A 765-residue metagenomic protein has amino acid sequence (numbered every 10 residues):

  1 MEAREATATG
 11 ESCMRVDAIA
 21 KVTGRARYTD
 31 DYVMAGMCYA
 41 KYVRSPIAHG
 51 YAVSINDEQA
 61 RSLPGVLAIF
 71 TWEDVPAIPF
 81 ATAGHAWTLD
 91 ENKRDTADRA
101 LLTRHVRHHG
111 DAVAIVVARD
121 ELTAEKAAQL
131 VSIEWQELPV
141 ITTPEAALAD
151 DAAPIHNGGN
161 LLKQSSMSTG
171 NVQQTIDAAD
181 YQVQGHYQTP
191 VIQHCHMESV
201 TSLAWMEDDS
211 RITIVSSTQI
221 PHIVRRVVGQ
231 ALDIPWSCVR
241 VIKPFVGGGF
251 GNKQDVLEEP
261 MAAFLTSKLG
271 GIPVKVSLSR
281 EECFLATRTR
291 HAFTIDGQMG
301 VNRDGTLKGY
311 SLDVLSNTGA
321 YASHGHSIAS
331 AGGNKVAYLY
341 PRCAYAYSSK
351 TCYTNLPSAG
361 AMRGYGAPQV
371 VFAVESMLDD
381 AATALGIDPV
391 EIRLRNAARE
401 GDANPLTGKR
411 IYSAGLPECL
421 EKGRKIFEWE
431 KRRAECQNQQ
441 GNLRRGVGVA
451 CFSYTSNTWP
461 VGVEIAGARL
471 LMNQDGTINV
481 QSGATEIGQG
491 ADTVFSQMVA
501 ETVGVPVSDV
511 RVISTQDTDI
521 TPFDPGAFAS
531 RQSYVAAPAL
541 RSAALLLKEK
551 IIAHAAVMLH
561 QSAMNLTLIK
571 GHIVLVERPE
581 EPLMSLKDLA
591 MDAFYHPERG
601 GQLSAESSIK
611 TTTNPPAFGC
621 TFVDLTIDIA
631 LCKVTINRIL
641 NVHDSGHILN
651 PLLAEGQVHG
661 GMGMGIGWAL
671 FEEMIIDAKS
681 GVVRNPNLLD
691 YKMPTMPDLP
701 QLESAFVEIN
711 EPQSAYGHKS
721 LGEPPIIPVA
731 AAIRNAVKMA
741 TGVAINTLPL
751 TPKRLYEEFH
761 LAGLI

Functional and structural regions predicted by a protein language model:
M1-Q164, Q182-G185: Flexible, low-hydrophobicity surface segments
E11, D17-A20, L89-K93, L161-S202 (+5 more regions): Glycine-rich loop/linker segments at domain edges
V16-A20, Q129-T142, Q219-P221, R226 (+6 more regions): Extended active-site and interfacial segments that coordinate phosphate-rich ligands in large catalytic machineries
L63, W72-E73, D233-C238, S267-K275 (+5 more regions): C-terminal catalytic domains of large/alpha subunits in multi-subunit enzymes
P79-G84, A127-L130, C195, S216 (+13 more regions): Short acidic, glycine/serine/threonine-rich loops at helix termini
T103, E198-L203, T294, G446 (+3 more regions): Short glycine-rich loop/turn motifs
Q219, N457-N479: Active-site-adjacent "gating/activation" loops or surface patches in catalytic cores
G249-S277, A491-V499: Thiamine diphosphate
